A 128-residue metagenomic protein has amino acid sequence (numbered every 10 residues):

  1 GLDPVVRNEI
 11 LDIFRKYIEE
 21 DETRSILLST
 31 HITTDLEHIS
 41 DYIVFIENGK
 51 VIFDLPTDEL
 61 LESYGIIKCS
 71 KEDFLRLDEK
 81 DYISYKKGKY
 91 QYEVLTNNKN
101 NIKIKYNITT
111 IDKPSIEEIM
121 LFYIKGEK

Functional and structural regions predicted by a protein language model:
G1, D73-L77, K99-I104: Short, surface-exposed beta-strand/loop "edge" segments at domain boundaries and coil↔beta transitions
P4-V6: Helix N-cap at the start of a conserved alpha-helix in ABC-type nucleotide-binding domains
L11, R15-L27, H31-T96: ABC transporter nucleotide-binding domain
L11, Y82-K128: C-terminal coupling/interaction segments
